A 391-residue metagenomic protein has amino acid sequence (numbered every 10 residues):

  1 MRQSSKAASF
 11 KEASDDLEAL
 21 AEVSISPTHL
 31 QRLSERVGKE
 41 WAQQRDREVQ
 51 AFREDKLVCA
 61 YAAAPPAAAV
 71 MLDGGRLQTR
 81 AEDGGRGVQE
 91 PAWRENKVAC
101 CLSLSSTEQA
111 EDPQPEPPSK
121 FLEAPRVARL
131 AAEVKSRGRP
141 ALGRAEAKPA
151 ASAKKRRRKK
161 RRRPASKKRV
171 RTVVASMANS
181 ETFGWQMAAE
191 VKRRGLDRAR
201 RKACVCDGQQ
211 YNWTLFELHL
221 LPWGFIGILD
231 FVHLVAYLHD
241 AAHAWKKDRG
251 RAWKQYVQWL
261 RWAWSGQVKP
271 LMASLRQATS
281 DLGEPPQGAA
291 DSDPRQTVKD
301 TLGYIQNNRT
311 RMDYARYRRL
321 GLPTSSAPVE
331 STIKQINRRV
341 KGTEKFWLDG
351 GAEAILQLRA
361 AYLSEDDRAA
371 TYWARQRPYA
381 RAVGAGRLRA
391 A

Functional and structural regions predicted by a protein language model:
M1-A391: Catalytic center-proximal scaffold of phosphoryl-transfer enzymes
